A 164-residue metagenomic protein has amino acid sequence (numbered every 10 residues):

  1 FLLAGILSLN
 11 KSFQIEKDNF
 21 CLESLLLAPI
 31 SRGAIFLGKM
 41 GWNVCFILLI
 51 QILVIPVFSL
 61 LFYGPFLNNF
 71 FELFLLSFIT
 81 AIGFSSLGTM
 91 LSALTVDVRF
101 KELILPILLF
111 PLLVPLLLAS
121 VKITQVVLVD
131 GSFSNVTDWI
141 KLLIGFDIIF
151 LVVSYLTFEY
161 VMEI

Functional and structural regions predicted by a protein language model:
F1-L9: Long, hydrophobic alpha-helical segments
D18-R32: Short cytoplasmic-facing helical segments at TM-TM junctions of multi-pass membrane proteins
I30-S59: Selective transmembrane-helix segments that form parts of the transport pathway or gating/packing helices in multipass
P56-L76, T124-I140: Membrane-interfacial helix-loop-helix connectors in multipass membrane proteins
F78-F110, M162-I164: A structural motif at transmembrane helix-loop-helix junctions in multipass membrane proteins
S86-S92, L116-V129: Transmembrane alpha-helical segments of integral membrane proteins
D147-I164: Junction motif at the cytosolic side of a transmembrane helix
